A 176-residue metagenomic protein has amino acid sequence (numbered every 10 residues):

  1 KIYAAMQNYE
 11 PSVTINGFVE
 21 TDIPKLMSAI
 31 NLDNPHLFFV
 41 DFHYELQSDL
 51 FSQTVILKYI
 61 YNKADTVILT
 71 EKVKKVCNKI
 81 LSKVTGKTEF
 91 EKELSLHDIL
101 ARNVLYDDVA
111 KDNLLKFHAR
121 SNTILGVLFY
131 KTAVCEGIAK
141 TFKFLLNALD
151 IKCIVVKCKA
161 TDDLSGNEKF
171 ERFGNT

Functional and structural regions predicted by a protein language model:
K1-F90, L94, D98, R102-L105 (+1 more regions): N-terminal accessory/pre-domain segments preceding catalytic cores
Y44, L114-L115, L164: Residue-level signal for alpha-helical context at structural boundaries
G86-E89, E93, D107-F117, I154-C158: Surface-exposed patches in mature extracellular/periplasmic domains of secreted proteins
E89-L94, R102, N122, N147-I154: Loop/turn elements at helix/coil->beta-strand transitions in domains of secreted/extracellular proteins
K92, K131, F173-G174: Generic hydrophobic secondary-structure packing signal
N103-V134: Short, conserved helix/loop micro-motifs enriched in His/Cys and acidic residues
G137-T176: Hydrophobic/aromatic-rich core segments of domains that either
